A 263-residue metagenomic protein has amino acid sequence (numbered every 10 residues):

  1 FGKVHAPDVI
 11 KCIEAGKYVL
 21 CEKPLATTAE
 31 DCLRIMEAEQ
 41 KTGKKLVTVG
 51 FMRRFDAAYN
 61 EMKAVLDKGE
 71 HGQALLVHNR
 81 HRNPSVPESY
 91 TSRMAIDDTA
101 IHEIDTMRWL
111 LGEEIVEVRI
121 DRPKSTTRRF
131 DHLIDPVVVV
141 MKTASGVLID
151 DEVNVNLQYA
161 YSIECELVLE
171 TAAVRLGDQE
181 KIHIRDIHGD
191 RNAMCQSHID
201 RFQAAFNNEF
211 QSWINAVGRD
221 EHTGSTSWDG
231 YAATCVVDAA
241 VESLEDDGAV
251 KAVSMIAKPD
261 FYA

Functional and structural regions predicted by a protein language model:
F1-A38: Beta-loop-alpha module in the N-terminal Rossmann-like domain of NAD(P)-dependent dehydrogenases, especially those
A15-K17, T42-L46, V147-L148: A short helix->loop->beta-strand "cap" motif at the edges of active sites that frequently abuts
C21, T27, V47-V49, H78 (+2 more regions): Hydrophobic residues in well-ordered beta-strands that form the structural core
L33, N215-A263: C-terminal helix-rich "cap/oligomerization" subdomain common to oxidoreductases
L33-M52, G72-H78: Rossmann-fold dehydrogenase core element
A57-N79: Rossmann-like NAD(P)H-binding beta-loop-alpha module
V86-A160, W228: Rossmann-like dinucleotide-binding domain that binds NAD(P)(H)
R122, R129-H132, A144-E209, T226: NAD(P)-dinucleotide binding in Rossmann-like oxidoreductases
